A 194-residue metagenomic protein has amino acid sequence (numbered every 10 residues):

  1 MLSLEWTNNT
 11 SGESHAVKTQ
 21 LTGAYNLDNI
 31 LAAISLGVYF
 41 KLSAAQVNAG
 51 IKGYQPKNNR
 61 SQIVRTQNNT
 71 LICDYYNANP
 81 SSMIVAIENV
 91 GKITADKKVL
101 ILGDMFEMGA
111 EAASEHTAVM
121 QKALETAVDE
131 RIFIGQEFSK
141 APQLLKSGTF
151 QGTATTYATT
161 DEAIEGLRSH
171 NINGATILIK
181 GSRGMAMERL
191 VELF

Functional and structural regions predicted by a protein language model:
M1-N9: Short polybasic amphipathic segments
G12-F194: ATP-dependent carboxylate-amine ligase
